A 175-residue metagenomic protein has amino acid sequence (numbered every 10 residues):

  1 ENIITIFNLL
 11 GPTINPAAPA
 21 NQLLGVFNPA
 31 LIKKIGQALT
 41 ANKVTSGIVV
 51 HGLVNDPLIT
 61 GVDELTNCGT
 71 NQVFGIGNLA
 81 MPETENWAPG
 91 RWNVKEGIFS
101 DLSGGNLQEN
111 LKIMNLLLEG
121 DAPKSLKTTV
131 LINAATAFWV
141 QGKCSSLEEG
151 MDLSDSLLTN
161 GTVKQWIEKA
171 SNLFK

Functional and structural regions predicted by a protein language model:
E1-K175: Glycine-rich anion-binding loops and their surrounding alpha/beta cores
